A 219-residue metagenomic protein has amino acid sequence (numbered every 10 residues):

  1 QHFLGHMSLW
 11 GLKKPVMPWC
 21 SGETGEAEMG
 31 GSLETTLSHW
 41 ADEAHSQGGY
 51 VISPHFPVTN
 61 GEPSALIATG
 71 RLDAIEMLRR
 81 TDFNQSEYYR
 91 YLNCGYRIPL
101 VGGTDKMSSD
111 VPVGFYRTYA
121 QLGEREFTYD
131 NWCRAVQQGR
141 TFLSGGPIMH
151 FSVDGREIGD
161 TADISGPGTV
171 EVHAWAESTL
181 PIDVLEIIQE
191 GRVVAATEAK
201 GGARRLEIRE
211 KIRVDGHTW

Functional and structural regions predicted by a protein language model:
Q1-L100, T104, D110: Catalytic cores of extracellular degradative/oxidative enzymes
T59-S64, C94-P99, T104-W219: C-terminal functional module detector
